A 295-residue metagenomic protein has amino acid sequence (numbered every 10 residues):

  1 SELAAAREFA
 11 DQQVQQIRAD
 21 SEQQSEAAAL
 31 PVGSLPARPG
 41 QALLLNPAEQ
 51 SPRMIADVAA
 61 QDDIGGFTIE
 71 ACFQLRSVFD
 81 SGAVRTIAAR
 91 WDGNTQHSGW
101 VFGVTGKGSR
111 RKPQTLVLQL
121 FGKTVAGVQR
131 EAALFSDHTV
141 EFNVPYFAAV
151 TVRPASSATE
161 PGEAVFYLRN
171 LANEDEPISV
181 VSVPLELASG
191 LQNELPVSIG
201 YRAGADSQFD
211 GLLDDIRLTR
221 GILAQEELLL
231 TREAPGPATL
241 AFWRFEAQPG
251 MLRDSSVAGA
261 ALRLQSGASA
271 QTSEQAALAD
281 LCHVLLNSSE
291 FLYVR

Functional and structural regions predicted by a protein language model:
L3-Q275: Extracellular glycan-associated modules
L281: Globin-like tetrapyrrole-binding proteins
V284-L285: Acidic helix/loop microenvironments that form the catalytic cleft of cell-wall polysaccharide enzymes
V294-R295: Short, solvent-exposed mixed-charge patches
